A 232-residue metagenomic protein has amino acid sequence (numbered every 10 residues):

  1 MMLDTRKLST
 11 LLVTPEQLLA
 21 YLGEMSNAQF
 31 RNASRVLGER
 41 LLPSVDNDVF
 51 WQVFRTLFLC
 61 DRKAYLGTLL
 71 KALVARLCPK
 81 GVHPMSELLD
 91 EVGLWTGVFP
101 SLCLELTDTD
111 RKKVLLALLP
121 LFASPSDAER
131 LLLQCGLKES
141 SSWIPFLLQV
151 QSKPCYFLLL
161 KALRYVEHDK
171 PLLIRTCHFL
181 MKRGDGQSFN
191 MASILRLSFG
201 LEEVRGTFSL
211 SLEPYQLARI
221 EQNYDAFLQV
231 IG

Functional and structural regions predicted by a protein language model:
M1-G232: Non-catalytic all-alpha helical scaffold/repeat segments
